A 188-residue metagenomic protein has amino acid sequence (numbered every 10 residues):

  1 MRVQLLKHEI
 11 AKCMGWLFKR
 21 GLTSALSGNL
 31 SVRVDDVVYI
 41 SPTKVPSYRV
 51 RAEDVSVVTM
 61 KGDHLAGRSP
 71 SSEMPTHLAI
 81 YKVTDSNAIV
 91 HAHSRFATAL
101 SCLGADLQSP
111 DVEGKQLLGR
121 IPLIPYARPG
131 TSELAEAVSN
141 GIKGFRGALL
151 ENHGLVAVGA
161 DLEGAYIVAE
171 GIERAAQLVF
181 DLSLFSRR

Functional and structural regions predicted by a protein language model:
M1-R188: Glycine-rich flexible loops
